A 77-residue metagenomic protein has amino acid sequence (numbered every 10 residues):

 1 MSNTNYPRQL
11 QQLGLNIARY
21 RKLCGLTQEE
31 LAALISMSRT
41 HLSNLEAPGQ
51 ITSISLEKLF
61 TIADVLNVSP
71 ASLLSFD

Functional and structural regions predicted by a protein language model:
M1-Q12: A detector for short, charged/polar N-terminal pre-domain segments
Q11, K22-L23, S53: Short amphipathic helical patch at the helix-1/turn junction of helix-turn-helix
L15-L34: Short basic helix-loop element that most often maps to the first helix and adjoining turn of HTH DNA-binding modules
I17, L31-A32, L42-L45, L73: Conserved hydrophobic/aromatic packing and binding residues within compact polymer-binding modules
S36-T52: Recognition helix of helix-turn-helix/homeodomain-like DNA-binding domains that insert into the DNA major groove
G49-D64: Short, basic-rich loop-to-helix N-cap that marks the start of a DNA-contacting helix
N67-D77: Short C-terminal boundary/hinge segments that cap the last helix of small helical domains
